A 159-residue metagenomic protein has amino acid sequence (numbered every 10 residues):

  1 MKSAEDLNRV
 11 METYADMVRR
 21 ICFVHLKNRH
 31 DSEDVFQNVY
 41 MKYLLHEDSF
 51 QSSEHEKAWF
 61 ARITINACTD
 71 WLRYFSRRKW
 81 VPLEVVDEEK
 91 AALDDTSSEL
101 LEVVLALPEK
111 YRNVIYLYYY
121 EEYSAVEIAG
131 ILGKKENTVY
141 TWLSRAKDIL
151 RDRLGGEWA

Functional and structural regions predicted by a protein language model:
M1-R20, E33, L44, R112: A short, charge-rich alpha-helical start-of-domain segment used by transcription regulators
A15, R19, Y40, P108 (+2 more regions): C-terminal flanking helix
K27, N38-H55, Y74-F75: Sigma70-family region 2
D34-M41, E54-N66: Structural recognition of an alpha-helix C-terminal capping motif at a helix-to-coil junction
Q51, R62-L83: Arg/Lys-rich amphipathic alpha helix in sigma70-family domain 2
I65, T69, L132-E157: DNA-recognition helix of helix-turn-helix
R78-L105: Acidic, proline/glycine-rich intrinsically disordered inter-domain spacer in sigma factors
V114-Y118: A short pre-motif secondary-structure segment
